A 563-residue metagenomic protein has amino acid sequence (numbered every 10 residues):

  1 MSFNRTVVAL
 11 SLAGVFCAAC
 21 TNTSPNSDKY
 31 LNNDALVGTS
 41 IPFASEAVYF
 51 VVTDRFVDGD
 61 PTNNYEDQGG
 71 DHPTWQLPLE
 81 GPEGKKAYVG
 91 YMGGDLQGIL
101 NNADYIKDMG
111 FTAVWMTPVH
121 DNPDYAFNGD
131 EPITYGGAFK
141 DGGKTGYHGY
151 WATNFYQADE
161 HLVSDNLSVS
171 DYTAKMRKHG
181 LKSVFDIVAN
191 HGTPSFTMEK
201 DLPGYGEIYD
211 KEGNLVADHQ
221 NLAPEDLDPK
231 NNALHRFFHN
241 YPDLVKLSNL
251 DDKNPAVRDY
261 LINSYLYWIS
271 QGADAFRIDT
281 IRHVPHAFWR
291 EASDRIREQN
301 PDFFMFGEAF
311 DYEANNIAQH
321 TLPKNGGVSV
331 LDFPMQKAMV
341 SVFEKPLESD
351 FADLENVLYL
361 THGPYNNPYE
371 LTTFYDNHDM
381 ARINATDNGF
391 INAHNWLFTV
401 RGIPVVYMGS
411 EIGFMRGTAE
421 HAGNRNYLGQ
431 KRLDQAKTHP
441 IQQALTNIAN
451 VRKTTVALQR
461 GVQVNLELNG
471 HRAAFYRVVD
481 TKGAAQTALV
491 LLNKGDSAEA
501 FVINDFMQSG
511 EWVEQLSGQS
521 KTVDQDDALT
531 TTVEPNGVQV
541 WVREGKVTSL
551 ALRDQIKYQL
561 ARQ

Functional and structural regions predicted by a protein language model:
M1-V8: Bacterial N-terminal signal peptides that target proteins for export
C17-A19: C-terminal motif of bacterial Sec signal peptides marking the signal peptidase cleavage site
T21-T23: Bacterial signal peptide processing site
Y30-L31, T173-K175, G180, H191 (+13 more regions): Active-site-proximal helices and loops of the catalytic beta/alpha 8
S40-E46, D54-Q271, E291-N300, F304-A309 (+4 more regions): Substrate-binding/active-site clefts of carbohydrate-active enzymes
V51, I106, M116, F155 (+9 more regions): Conserved, mostly hydrophobic/aromatic
V52-R55, T117-H120, I187-N190, D279-I281 (+4 more regions): Active-site-proximal beta-strand/loop segments in catalytic clefts of secreted hydrolases
T112, D274, P404: Short acidic/polar active-site loop segments enriched in Thr and Asp
